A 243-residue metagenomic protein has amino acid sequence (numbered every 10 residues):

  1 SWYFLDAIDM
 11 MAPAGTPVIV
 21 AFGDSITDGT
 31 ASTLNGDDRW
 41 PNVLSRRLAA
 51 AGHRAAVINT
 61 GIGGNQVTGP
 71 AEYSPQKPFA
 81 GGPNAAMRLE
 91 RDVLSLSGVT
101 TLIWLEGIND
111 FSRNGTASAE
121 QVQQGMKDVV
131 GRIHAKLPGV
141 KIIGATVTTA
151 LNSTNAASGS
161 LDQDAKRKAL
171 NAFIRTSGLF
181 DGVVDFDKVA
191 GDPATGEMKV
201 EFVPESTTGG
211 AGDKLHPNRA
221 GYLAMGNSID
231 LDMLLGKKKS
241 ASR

Functional and structural regions predicted by a protein language model:
S1-P75, R88-L96: Serine-esterase "nucleophile elbow" of acetyl-processing enzymes
V18-G23, T27, A55-G61, T100-L105 (+4 more regions): Structural recognition of the beta-strand scaffold that forms the well-ordered cores of secreted hydrolase catalytic
G29-T33, P75-P78, D110-A119: Surface-exposed cleft-lining segments at the edges of enzyme active sites
Q66, E72-P78, A86, D110-F111 (+1 more regions): Catalytic His-Asp segment of secreted/periplasmic serine-dependent ester chemistry enzymes
V99, I103-W104, A119, L161: Hydrophobic multi-pass inner-membrane translocation pores used for secretion and envelope-lipid/glycan export
S112, A119, H134, K141-I143 (+2 more regions): C-terminal soluble interaction/assembly domains
S118-M126: Charged helix-capping and loop-helix junction motifs
M126-L137: Surface-exposed amphipathic alpha-helices with a cationic face
